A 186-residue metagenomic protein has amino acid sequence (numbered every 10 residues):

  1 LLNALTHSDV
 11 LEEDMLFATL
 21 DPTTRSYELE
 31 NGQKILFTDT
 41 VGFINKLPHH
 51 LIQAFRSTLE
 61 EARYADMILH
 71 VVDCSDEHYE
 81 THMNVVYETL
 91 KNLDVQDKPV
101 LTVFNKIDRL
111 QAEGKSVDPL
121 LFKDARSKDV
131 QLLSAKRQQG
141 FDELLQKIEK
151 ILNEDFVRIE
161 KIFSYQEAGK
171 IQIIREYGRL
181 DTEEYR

Functional and structural regions predicted by a protein language model:
L1-I68: Conserved G1/Walker A P-loop phosphate-binding module
L2-N3, H7, E77, E88-R186: C-terminal-of-GTPase-core extension/linker across diverse P-loop GTPases
D14, E80, Q138: Electropositive phosphate-/nucleotide-binding environments in soluble metabolic enzymes
A18, Q53-R56, N84, D142 (+1 more regions): Short, contiguous clusters of charged residues that form electrostatic/catalytic patches at enzyme active sites, used
T23, H49-A62, V71-V95: Conserved catalytic-core segment of NTP-binding enzymes
F37, V71, V103: Generic enzyme active-site microenvironment
T40, C74, K106: Walker B catalytic acidic pair
M67-V72, K128-L132: Short, flexible active-site loops
